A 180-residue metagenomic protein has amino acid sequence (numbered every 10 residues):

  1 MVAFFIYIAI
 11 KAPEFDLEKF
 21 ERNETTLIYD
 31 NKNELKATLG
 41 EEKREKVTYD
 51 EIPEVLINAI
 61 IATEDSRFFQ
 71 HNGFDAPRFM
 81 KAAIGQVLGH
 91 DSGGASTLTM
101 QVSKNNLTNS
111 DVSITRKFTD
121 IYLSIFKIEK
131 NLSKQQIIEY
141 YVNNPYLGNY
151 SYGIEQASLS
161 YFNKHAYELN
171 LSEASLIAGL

Functional and structural regions predicted by a protein language model:
M1-N31: N-terminal type II signal-anchor transmembrane helix that functions as the membrane-insertion/stop-transfer segment
T25, D30-L180: Peptidoglycan glycan-strand catalytic modules in the bacterial/periplasmic cell-wall system
